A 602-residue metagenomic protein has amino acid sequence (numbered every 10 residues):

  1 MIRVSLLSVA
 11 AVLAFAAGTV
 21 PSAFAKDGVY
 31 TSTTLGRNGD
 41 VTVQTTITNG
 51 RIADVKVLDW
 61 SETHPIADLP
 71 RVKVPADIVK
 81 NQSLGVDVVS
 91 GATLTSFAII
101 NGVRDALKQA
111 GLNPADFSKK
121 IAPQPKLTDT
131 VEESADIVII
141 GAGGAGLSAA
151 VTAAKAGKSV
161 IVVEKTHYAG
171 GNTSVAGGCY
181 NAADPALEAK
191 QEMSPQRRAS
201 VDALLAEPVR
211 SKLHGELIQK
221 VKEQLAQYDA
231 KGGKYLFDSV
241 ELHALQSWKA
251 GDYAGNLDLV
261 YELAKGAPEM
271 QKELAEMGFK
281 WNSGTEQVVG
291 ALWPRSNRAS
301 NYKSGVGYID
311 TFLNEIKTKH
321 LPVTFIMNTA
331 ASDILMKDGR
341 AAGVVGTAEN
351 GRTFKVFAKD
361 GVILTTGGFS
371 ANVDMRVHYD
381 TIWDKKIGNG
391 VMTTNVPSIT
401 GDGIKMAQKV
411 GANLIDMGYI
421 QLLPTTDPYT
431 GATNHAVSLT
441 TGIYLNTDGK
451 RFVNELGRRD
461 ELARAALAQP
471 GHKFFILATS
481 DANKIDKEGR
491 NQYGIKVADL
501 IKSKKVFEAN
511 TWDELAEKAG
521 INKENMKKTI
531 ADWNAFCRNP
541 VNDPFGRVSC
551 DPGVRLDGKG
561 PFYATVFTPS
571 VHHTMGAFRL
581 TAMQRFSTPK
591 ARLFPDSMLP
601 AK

Functional and structural regions predicted by a protein language model:
K26-K120: Active-site- and interface-proximal helix/loop "cap" or "latch" segments in soluble metabolic and energy-transducing
K80, G85, S90, K473-Y563: Helix-rich C-terminal "cap"/substrate-channel and partner-interaction subdomain that packs against the flavin-binding
L127-A145, I161: Beta1/beta-strand and adjacent pyrophosphate-binding region of the FAD-binding site in flavoprotein oxidoreductases
K155-V175: Glycine-rich FAD pyrophosphate-binding loop
E207-Q219, A230, I404, A412-I521: An anion/pyrophosphate-binding glycine-rich loop and adjacent beta-alpha core in soluble alpha-beta enzymes
L236-R352, N372-D374, I530, F536-K559: Conserved redox-cofactor binding core of oxidoreductases
D333, N525-K602: A glycine-rich dinucleotide-binding beta-alpha-beta segment and adjacent secondary-structure elements that constitute
E349-T353, F357-D427: Glycine-rich loop(s) and the adjacent beta-strand/alpha-helix scaffold that form part
